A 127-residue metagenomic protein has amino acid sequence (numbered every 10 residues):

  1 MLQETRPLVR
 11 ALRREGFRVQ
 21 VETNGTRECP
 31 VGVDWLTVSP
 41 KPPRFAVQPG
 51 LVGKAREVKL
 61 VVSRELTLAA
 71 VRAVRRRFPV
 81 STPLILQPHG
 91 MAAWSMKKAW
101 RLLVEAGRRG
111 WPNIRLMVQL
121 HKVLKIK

Functional and structural regions predicted by a protein language model:
M1-K127: Conserved AdoMet/S-adenosylmethionine-binding subsite of the radical SAM
